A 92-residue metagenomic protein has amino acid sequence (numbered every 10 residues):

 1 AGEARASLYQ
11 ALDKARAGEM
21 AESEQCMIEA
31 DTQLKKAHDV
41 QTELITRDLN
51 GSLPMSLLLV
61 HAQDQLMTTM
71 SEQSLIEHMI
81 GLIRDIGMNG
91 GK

Functional and structural regions predicted by a protein language model:
G2-K92: Terminal alpha-helical segments
